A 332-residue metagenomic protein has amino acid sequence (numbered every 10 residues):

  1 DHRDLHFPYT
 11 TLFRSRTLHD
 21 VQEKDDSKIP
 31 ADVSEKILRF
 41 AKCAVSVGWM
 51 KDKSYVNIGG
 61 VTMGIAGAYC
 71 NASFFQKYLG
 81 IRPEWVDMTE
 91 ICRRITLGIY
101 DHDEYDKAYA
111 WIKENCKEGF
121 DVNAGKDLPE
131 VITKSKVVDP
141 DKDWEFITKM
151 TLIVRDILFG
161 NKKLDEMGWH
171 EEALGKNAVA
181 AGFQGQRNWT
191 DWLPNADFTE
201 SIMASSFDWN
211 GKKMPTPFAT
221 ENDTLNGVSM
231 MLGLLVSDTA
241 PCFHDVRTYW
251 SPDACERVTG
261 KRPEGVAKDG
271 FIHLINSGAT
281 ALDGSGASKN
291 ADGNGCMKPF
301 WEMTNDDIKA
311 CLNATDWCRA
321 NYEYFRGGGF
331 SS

Functional and structural regions predicted by a protein language model:
D1-L12: Short, small-residue-biased leader/transition segments that mark boundaries at the very start of proteins
T10-S332: An N-terminal assembly and electron-transfer interface module characteristic of large anaerobic redox and radical
